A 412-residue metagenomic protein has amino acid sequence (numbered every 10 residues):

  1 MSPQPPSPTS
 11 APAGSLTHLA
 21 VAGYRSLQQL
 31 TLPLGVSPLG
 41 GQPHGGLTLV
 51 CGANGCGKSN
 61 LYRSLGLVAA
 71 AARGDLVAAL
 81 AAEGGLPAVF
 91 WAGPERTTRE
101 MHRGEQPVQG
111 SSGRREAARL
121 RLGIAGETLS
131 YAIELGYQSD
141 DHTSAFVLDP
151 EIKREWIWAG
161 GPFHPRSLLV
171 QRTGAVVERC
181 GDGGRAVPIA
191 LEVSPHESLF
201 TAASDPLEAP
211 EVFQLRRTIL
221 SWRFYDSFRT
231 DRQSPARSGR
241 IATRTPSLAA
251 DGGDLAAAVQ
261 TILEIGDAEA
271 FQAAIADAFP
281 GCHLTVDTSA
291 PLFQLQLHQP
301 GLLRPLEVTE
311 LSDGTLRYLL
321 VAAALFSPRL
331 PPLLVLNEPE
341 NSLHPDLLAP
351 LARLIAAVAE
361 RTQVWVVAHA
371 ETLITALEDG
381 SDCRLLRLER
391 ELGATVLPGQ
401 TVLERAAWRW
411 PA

Functional and structural regions predicted by a protein language model:
S2-H102: Pre-Walker A-like glycine/lysine-rich segment at the N-terminus of P-loop NTPase domains
S2-S15, A349-A412: C-terminal lobe/lid and adjacent interdomain/linker elements of RecA-like ASCE P-loop ATPase modules
A13-L19, G113-L122: Short, hydrophobic/aromatic-rich segments at coil-to-beta transitions
R25, G66, S312, E340-N341 (+1 more regions): Catalytic acidic motif of RecA-like/P-loop NTPases
G41-P43, G113-R114, L325-R329, A356-E360 (+1 more regions): Conserved catalytic network of the ASCE P-loop NTPase/AAA+ motor domain
G46, P332-L333: The start of beta-strands in P-loop NTPase/AAA+ ATPase cores
R119-I265, E269, A273: Electropositive, glycine-dotted interaction segments that contact anionic polymers or phosphate-rich ligands
Q260, A273-F326, L333-L334, P339-L348 (+1 more regions): Conserved ABC ATPase signature
